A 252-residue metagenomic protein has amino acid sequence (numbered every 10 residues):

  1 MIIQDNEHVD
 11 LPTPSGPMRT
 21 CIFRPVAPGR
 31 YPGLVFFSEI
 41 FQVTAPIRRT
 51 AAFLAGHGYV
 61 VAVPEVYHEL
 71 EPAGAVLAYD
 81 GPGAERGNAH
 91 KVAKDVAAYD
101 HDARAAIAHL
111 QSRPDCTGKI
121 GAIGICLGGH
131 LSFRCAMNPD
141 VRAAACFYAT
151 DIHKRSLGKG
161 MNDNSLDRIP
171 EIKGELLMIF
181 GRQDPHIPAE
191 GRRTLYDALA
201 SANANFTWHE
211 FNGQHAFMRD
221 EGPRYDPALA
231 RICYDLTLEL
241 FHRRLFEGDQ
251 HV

Functional and structural regions predicted by a protein language model:
M1-V252: N-terminal cap/leader regions of alpha/beta-hydrolase-fold enzymes, predominantly small-molecule hydrolases
